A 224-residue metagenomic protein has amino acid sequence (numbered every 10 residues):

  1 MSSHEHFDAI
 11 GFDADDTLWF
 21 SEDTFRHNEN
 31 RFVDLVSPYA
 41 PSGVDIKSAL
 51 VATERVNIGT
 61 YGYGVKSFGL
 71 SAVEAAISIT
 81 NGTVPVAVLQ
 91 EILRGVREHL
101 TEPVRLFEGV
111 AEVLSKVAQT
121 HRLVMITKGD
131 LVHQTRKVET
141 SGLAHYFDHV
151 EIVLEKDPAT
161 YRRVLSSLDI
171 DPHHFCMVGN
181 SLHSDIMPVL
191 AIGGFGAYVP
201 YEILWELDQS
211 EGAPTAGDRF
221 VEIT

Functional and structural regions predicted by a protein language model:
M1-F7, A87, A111, S115 (+2 more regions): Asp-based, Mg2+/Mn2+-dependent phosphohydrolase catalytic module
S2-A49: Active-site neighborhood of HAD-like aspartate-dependent phosphohydrolases
A9-G11, V124, C176: Hydrophobic "anchor" residues on beta-strands that sit immediately upstream of conserved functional sites
R26-V33, G69, V73, L131: An amphipathic alpha-helix signature
P38, V51-E98: A metal-dependent, Asp-based hydrolase signature
E91-A111: Long amphipathic N-terminal alpha/beta scaffold segment
T120-H121, G193: Glycine-centered short loops/turns at secondary-structure junctions
T127: Conserved phosphate-coupling serine/threonine residues in phosphotransfer and NTP-handling enzymes
